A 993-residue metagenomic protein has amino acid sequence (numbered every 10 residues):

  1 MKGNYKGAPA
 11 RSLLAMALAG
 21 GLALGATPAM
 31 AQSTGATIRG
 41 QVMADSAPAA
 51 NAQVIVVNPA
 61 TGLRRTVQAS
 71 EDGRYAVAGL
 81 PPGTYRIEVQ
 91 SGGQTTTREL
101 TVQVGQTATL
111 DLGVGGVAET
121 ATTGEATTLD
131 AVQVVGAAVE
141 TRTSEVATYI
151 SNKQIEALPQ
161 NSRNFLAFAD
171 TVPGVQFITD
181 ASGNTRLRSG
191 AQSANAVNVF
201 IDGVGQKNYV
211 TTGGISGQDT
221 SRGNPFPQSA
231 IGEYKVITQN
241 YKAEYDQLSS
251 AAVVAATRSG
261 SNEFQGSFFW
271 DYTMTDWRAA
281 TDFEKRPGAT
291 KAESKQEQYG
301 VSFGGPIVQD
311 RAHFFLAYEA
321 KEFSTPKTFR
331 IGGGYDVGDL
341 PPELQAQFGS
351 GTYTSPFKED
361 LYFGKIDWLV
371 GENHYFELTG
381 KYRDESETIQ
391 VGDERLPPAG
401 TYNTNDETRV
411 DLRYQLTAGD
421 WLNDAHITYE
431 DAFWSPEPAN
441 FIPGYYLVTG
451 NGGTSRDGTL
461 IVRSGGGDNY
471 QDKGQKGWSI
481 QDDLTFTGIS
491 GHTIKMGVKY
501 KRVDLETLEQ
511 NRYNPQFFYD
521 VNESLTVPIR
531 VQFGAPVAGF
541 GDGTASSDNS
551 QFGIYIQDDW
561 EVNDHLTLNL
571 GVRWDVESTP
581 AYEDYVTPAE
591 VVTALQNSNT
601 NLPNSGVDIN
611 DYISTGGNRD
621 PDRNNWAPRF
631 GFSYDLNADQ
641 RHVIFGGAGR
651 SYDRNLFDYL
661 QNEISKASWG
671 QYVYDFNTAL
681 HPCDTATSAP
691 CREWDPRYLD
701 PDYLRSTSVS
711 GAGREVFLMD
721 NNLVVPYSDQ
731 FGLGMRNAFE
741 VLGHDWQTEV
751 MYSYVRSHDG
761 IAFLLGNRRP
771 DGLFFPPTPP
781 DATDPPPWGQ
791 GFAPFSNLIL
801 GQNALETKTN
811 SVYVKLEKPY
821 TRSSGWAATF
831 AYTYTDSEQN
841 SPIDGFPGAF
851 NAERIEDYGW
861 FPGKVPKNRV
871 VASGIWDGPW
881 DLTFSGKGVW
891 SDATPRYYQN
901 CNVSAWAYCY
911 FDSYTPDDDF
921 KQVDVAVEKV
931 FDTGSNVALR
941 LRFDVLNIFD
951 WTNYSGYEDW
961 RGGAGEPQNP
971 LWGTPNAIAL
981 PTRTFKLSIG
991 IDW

Functional and structural regions predicted by a protein language model:
R39-A47, Q53-T61, Q90-G92, Q103-N164 (+2 more regions): Short, acidic, small-residue-rich periplasmic hinge/interaction motif at the N-terminus of Gram-negative outer-membrane
N161, L166-N208, G213, L248-R258: Extracytoplasmic beta-strand/coil segments of soluble accessory domains associated with Gram-negative outer-membrane
Q265, A292-S386, N405-D424, P628: Transmembrane beta-barrel wall of Gram-negative outer-membrane proteins
D339, A346-Y353, D457, S464-G467 (+4 more regions): Signature of Gram-negative outer-membrane beta-barrel scaffolds
K358, E372-Q557, D608, S796-L800 (+1 more regions): Replace "related TpsB outer-membrane translocases also match" with "some related outer-membrane beta-barrels such as
D584-A627, G631-L800, Y914, D918: Solvent-exposed loop/turn elements at secondary-structure boundaries
Q747-Y898: Gram-negative outer-membrane beta-barrel transporters
F763, D836-Q839, P879-W906, D918-Q922 (+1 more regions): C-terminal beta-signal and adjacent terminal beta-strands/loops of Gram-negative outer-membrane beta-barrel proteins
